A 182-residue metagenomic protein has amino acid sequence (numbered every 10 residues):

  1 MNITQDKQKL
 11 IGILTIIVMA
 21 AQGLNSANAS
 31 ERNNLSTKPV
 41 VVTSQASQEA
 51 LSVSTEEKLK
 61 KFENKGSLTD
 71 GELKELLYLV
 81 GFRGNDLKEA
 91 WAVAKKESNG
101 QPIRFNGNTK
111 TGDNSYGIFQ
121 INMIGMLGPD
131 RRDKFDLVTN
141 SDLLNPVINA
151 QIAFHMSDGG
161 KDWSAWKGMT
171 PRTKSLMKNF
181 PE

Functional and structural regions predicted by a protein language model:
M1-Q5, V42-T43: N-terminal secretory signal peptides that target proteins for export/translocation
I3, L10-L14, T55-F62, L176-M177: Extended hydrophobic/Leu-rich segments
T4-A27: Sec-dependent N-terminal signal peptides of Gram-positive bacterial secreted proteins and lipoproteins
I16-G23, E31-G100: Export/targeting segments at the very N-terminus of extracytoplasmic proteins
S26-E31, E182: Extracytoplasmic and endomembrane cell-envelope/extracellular-matrix remodeling and assembly machinery
K58-N64, E75-G81, F105-T109, F135-P146: Second-shell loop/turn segments in exported
E89-A90, N108-K110, N114-E182: Catalytic and binding regions of secreted/periplasmic enzymes and modules that target cell-wall glycans
A94-N114: Short amphipathic alpha-helical segments at helix boundaries and their inter-helical linkers
